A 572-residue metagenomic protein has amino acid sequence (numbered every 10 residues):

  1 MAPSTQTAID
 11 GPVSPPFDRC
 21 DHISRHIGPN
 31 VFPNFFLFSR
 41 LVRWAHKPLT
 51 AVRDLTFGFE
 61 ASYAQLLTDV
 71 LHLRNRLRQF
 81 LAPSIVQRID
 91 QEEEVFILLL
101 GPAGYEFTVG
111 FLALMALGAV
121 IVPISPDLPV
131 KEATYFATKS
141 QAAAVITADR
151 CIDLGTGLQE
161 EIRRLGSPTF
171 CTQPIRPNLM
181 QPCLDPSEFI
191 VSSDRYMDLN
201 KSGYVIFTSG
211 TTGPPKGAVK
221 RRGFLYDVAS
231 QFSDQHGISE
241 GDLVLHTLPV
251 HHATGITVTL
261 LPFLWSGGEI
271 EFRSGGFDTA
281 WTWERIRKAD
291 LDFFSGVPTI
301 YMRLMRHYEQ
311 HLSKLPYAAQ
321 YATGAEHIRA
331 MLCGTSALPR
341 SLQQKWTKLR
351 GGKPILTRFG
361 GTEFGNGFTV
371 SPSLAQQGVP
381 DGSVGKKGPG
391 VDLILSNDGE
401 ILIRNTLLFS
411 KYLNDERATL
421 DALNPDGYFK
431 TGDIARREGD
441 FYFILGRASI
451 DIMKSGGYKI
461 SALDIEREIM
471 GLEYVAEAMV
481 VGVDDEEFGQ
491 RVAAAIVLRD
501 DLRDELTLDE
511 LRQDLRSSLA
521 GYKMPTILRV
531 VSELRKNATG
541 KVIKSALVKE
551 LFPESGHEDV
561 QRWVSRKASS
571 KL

Functional and structural regions predicted by a protein language model:
M1-V95, D509, Q513, E554-K571: N-lobe entry segment of adenylate-forming
A2-S4, Q87, E92-E94, T419 (+4 more regions): AMP-binding adenylation
F59, R76-L128, T247-P249, K459: Conserved AMP-binding/adenylate-forming
E60-A64, D194-Y196, G203-D227: Conserved AMP-binding A3 loop
Y226-L243, A253-S295, R303, H307-Y308: Conserved AMP-binding/adenylation subdomain of ANL enzymes
L291-G296, H307-G378, D392: Gly/Ser/Thr-rich phosphate-binding loop
K386-G390, S396-A422, F441, Y458-I460: Conserved ATP/PPi-binding loop(s) of AMP-dependent carboxylate-activating enzymes
N405, S410-K411, G432-K523, A546 (+1 more regions): AMP-binding/adenylate-forming catalytic core of the ANL superfamily
